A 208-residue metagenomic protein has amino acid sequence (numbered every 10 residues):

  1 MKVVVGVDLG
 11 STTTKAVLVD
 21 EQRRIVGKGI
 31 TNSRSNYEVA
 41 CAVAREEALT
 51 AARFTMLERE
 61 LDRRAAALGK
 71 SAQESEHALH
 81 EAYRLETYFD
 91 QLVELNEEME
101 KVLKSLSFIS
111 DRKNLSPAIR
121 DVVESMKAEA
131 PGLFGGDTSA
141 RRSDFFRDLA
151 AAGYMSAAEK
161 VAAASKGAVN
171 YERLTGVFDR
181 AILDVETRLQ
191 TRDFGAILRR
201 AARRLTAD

Functional and structural regions predicted by a protein language model:
M1-D208: N-terminally biased helix-coil "hinge/interface" segments that flank
